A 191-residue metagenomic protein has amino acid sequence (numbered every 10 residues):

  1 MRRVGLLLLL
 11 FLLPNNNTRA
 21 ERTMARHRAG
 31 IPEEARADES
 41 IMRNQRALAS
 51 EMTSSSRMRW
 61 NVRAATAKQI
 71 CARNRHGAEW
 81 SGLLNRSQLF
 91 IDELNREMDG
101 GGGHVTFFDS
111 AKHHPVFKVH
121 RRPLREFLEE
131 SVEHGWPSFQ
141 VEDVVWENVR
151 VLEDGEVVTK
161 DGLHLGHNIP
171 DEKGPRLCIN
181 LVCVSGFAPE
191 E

Functional and structural regions predicted by a protein language model:
R2-R3, R176: Basic side chains
R3-P14: Cleavable N-terminal signal peptides of Sec/SRP-targeted secreted and luminal proteins
N17-R19: Sec/Tat signal peptide C-region and signal peptidase I cleavage site
E21-E191: Flexible coil/turn and secondary-structure edge motifs
